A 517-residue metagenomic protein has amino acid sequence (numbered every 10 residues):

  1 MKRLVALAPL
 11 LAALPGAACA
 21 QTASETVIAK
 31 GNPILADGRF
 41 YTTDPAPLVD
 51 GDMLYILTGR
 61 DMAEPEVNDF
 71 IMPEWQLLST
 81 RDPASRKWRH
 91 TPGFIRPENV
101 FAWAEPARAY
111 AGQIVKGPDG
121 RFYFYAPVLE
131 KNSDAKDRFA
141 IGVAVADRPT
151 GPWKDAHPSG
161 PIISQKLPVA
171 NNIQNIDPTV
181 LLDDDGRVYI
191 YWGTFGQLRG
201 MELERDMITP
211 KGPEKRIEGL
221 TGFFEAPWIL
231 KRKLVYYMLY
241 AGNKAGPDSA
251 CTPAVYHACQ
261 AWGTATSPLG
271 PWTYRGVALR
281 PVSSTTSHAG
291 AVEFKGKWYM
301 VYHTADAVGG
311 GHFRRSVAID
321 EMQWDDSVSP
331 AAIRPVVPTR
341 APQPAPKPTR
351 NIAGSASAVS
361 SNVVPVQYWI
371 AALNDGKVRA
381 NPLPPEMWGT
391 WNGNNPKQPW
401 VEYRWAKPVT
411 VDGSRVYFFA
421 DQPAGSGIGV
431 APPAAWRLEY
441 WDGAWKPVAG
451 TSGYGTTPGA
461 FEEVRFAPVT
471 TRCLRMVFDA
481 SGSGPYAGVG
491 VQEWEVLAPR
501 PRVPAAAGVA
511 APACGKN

Functional and structural regions predicted by a protein language model:
M1-L4: Positively charged n-region of N-terminal signal peptides that target proteins for export
A6-G16: Bacterial N-terminal signal peptides
A18, A250-T252, P512-G515: Sequence contexts marking disulfide-bonded cysteines in secreted/extracellular proteins
Q21-A109, V115-I176, L181-F224, K231-Y236 (+3 more regions): Beta-rich carbohydrate-recognition and catalytic domains
I190, F195-E204, P344-P382: Predominantly extracellular/luminal regions of secreted and cell-surface proteins, especially disulfide-bonded
R280-P281, G453-P458: Short proline/glycine- and polar residue-rich coil/turn motifs
P382-A449, P458-N517: Aromatic, loop-rich ligand-recognition surfaces of beta-strand-rich domains
